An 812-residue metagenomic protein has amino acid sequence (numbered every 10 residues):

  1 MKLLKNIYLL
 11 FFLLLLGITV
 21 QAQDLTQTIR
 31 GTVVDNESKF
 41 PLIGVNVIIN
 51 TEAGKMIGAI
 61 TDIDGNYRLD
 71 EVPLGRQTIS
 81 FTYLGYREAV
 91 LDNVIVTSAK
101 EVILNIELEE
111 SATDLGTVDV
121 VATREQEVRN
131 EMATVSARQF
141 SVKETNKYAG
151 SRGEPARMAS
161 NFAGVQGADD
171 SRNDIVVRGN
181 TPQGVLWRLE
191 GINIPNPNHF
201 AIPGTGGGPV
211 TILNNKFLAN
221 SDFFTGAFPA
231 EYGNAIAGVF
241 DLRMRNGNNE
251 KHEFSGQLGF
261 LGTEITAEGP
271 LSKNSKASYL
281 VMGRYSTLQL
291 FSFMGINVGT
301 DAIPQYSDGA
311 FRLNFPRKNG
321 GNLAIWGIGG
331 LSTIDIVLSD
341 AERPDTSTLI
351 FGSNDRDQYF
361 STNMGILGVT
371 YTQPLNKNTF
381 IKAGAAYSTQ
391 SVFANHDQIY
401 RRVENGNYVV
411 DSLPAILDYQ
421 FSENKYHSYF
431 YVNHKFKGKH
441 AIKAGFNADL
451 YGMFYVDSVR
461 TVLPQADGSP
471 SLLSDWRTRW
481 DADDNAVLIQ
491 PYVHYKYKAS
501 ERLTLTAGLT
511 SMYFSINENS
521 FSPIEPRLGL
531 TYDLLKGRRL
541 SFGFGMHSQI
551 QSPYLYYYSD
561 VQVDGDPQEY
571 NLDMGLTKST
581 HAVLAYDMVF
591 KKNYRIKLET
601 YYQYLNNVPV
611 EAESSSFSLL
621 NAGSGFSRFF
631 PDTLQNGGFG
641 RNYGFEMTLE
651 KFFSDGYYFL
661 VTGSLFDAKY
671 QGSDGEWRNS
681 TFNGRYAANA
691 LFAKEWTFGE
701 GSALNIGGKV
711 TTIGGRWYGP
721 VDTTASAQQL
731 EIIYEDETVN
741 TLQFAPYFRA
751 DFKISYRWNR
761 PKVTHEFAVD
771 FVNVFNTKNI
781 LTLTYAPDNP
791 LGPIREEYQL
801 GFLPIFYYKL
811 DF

Functional and structural regions predicted by a protein language model:
A22-T117, V121, R502: Periplasm-facing N-terminal accessory domains of Gram-negative outer-membrane beta-barrel systems
R87, V94-V96, K100-I103, D119 (+3 more regions): Periplasmic N-terminal accessory/gating domains of Gram-negative outer-membrane beta-barrel systems
N198, G204, S339-P344, K536-H581 (+3 more regions): Surface-exposed extracellular loop regions of Gram-negative outer-membrane beta-barrel proteins, predominantly
G259-Y285, V298-V337, Y359-Y387, F436-G438: Transmembrane beta-barrel wall of Gram-negative outer-membrane proteins
T300, N322-P374, T389-S422, V561-V563: Flexible loop and strand-edge segments within Gram-negative outer membrane beta-barrel domains
F421, K425-H427, R479-D484, N571 (+3 more regions): Outer membrane beta-barrel strand-and-loop segments of large Gram-negative receptors, especially TonB-dependent
Y602-Y604, S624-G715: Gram-negative outer-membrane beta-barrel transporters
N606, F659, V710-E731, A745-R749 (+1 more regions): C-terminal beta-signal and adjacent terminal beta-strands/loops of Gram-negative outer-membrane beta-barrel proteins
